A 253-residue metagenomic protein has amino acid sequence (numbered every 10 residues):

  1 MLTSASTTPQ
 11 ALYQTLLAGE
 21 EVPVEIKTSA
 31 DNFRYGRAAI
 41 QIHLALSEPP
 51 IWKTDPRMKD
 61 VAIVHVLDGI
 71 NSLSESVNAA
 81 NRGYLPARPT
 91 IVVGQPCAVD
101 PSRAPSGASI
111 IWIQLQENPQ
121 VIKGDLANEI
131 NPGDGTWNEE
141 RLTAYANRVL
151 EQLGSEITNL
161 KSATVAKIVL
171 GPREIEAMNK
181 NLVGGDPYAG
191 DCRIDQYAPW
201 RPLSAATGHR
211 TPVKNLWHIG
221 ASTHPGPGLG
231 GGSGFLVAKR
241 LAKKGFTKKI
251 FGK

Functional and structural regions predicted by a protein language model:
M1-P105: Mid-domain catalytic core of redox enzymes that form a hydrophobic substrate pocket/lid adjacent to a catalytic redox
T7-Q14, A45-S47, P105-V149: Conserved FAD/dinucleotide-binding core of flavoprotein oxidoreductases
L44, I113, L153, L216 (+2 more regions): Hydrophobic, well-ordered secondary-structure elements that form the walls of internal hydrophobic environments
P49-P50, N78-P86, G133-K180: Flavin-binding catalytic cores
P86-V92, S155-H224: A glycine-rich dinucleotide-binding beta-alpha-beta segment and adjacent secondary-structure elements that constitute
P101-A108, A206-T211: Short glycine/proline-enriched loop/turn "hinge" motifs that connect secondary-structure elements and lie
A221-A242: A conserved FAD-binding loop/helix module that cradles the flavin
K243-K253: Active-site-proximal substrate-binding core of FAD-dependent oxidoreductases
